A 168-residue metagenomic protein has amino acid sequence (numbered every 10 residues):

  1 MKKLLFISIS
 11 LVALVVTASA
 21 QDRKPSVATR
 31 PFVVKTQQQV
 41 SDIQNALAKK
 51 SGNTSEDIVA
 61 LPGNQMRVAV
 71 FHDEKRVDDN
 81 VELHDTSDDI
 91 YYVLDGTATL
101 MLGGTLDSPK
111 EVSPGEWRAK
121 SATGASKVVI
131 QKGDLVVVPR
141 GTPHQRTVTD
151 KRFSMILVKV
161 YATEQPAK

Functional and structural regions predicted by a protein language model:
M1-L4: Positively charged n-region of N-terminal signal peptides that target proteins for export
I7-V15: Bacterial N-terminal signal peptides
A18-L83, K168: A short, N-terminal "cap"/entry segment at the start of jelly-roll beta-barrel domains of the cupin/DSBH fold
V68, L100-L102, M155: Short hydrophobic/aromatic-rich beta-strand segments that constitute the beta-sheet cores of beta-sandwich/beta-barrel
D85-L100, G104-T105, V112-S121: Short, conserved beta-strand element in jelly-roll/cupin
D88-Y92, K127-V128, V136: His/acidic/aromatic-lined binding-pocket segments of jelly-roll/cupin-type domains and related regulatory beta-sandwich
V129-T149: Conserved metal-binding segment of the jelly-roll/cupin
D150-A167: A short hydrophobic beta-strand segment most commonly corresponding to one strand of the jelly-roll/cupin
